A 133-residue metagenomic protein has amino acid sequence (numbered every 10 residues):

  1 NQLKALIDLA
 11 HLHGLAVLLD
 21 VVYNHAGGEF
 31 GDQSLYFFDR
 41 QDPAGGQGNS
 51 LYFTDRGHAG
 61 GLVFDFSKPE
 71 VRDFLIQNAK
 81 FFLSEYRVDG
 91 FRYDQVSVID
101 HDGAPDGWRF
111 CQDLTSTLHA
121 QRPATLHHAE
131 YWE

Functional and structural regions predicted by a protein language model:
N1-R87, Q95-R122, L126: Substrate-binding/active-site clefts of carbohydrate-active enzymes
Y131-E133: Short, polar loop motifs at secondary-structure junctions
